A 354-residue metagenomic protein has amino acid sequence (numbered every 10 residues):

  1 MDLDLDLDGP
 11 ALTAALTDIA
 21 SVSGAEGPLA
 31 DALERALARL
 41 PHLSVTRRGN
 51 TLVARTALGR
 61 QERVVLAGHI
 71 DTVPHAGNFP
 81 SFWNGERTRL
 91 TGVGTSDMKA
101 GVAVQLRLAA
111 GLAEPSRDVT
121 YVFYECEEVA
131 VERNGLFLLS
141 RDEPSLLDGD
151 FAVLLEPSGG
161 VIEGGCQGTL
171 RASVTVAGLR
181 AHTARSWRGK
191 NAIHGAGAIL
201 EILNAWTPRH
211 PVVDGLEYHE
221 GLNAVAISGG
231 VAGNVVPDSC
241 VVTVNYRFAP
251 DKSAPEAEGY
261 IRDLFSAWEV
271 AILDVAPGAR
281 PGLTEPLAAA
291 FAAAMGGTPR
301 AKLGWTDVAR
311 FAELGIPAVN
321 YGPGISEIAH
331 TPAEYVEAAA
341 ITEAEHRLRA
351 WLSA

Functional and structural regions predicted by a protein language model:
M1-V65, I70, S239-N245, Y260-L264 (+2 more regions): N-terminal helical capping/dimerization or prosegment-like subdomains of hydrolases acting on amide or phosphate bonds
D4, S21-V22, P157, E163-G165 (+1 more regions): Metal-dependent amide/peptide-bond hydrolase catalytic core, centered on the "pita-bread" metallohydrolase fold
R39-R47, G85-R87, A267-A271, G296-R300: Short secondary-structure junctions
L52-T56, R87-G94, V270: Generic recognition of long tandem-repeat/solenoid scaffolds
E62-F123, G135, P332: Active-site metal-coordination/substrate-binding segment of hydrolases, especially metallo-dependent peptidases
A67-G68, V122-Y124, V153-E156, T175-A177 (+1 more regions): Short beta-strand segments
D71-E86, G149, G164-T175: Acidic-glycine-rich active-site phosphate/pyrophosphate-binding loop
A103-R171, D214: Acidic/histidine-rich catalytic neighborhood of metal-dependent amide-processing enzymes
